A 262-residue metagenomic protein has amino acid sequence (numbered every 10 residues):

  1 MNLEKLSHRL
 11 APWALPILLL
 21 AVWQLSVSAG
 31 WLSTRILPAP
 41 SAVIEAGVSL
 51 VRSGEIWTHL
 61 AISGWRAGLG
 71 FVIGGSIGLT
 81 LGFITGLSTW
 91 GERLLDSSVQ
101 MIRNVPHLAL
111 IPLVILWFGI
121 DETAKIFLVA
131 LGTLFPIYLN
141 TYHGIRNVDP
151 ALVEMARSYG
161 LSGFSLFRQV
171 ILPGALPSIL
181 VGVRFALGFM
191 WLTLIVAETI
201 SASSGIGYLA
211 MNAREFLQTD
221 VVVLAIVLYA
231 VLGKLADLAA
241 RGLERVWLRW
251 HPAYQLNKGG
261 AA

Functional and structural regions predicted by a protein language model:
M1-V27: N-terminal signal-anchor/first transmembrane alpha helix
N2-K5, A29-V72: Periplasmic/extracellular loop-to-transmembrane helix junction in inner-membrane transport proteins
L69-V99: Transmembrane-helix boundary motif in ABC transporter permease subunits
T89, R146, P177-V181, L224-A262: C-terminal transmembrane helix and the adjacent membrane-cytosol boundary/short C-terminal tail of inner/organellar
S97, N140, G144-G182, A210: Short cytoplasmic-facing helical segments at TM-TM junctions of multi-pass membrane proteins
Q100-P136, H143-G144: Generic hydrophobic transmembrane alpha-helix motif, especially the helices
I115-L116, I145, L192-Y229, L248-G259: Glycine-rich helix-loop "coupling/hinge" segments at transmembrane-helix boundaries in multipass transporters
F127, L131, F164-V196, D220-V223 (+2 more regions): Transmembrane alpha-helices
